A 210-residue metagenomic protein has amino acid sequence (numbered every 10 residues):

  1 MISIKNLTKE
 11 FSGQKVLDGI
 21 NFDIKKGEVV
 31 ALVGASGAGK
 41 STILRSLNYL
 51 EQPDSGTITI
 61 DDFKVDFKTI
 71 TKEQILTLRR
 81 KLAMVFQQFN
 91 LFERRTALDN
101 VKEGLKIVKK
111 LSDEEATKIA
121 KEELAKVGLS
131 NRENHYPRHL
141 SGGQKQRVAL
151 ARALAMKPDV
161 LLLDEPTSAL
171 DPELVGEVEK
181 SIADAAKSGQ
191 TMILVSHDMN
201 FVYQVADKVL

Functional and structural regions predicted by a protein language model:
N48: Helix-to-loop junction immediately C-terminal to a conserved catalytic motif
Y136-L140, Q144: Conserved ABC ATPase signature
A155-D159: A short, proline-enriched helix->beta-strand linker immediately N-terminal to the Walker B motif in ABC-type P-loop
L161-D164: Catalytic Walker B motif of ABC-type/P-loop ATPase nucleotide-binding domains
P172-L174: Helix N-cap at the start of a conserved alpha-helix in ABC-type nucleotide-binding domains
S196-H197: H-loop/switch region of ABC-family ATPase nucleotide-binding domains
V202-Q204: A short, surface-exposed alpha-helical micro-motif characterized by mixed small hydrophobic and charged/polar residues
